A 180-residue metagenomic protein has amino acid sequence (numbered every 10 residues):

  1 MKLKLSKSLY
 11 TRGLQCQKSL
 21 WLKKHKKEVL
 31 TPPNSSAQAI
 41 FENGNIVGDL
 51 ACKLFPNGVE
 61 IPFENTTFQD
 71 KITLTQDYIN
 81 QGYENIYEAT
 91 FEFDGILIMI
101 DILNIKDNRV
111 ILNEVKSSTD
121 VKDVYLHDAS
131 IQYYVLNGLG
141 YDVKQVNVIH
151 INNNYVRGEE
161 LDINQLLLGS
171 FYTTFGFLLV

Functional and structural regions predicted by a protein language model:
M1-R109: Metal-dependent nuclease catalytic cores that hydrolyze phosphodiester bonds in DNA/RNA, characterized by
F91-L179: Nucleic-acid nuclease catalytic cores
